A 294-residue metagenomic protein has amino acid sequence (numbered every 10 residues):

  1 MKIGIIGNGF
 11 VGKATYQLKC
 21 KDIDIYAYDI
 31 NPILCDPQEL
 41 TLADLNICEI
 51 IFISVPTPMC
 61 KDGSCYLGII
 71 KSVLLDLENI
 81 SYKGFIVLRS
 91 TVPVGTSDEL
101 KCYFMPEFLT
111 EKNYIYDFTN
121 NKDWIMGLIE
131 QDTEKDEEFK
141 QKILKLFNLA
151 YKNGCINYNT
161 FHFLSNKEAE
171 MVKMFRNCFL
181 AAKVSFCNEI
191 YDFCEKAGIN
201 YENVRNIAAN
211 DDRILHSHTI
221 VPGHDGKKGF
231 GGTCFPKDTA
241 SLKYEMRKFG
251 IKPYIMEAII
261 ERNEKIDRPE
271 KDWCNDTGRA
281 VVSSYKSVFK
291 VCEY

Functional and structural regions predicted by a protein language model:
M1-N46: NAD(P)+-binding Rossmann beta1-loop-alpha1 motif at the extreme N-terminus of oxidoreductases
K2-Q17, N263, E270-T277, V288-Y294: Glycine-rich adenosine-cofactor-binding loop
I3, D22-Y26, G84, C102 (+1 more regions): Hydrophobic anchor at the start of a short beta-strand that flanks the dinucleotide cofactor-binding loop
V11, T91-G95, L180: Gly/Ser/Thr-rich loops at beta-strand to alpha-helix junctions that form or flank small-molecule/cofactor-binding
Q38-F85: Rossmann-like NAD(P)-binding element
V55, K83-E170, L242: Rossmann-fold dinucleotide-binding core
K167-E170, A181-G278: Interdomain hinge/lid region at the active-site interface of Rossmann-like NAD(P)-dependent oxidoreductases
